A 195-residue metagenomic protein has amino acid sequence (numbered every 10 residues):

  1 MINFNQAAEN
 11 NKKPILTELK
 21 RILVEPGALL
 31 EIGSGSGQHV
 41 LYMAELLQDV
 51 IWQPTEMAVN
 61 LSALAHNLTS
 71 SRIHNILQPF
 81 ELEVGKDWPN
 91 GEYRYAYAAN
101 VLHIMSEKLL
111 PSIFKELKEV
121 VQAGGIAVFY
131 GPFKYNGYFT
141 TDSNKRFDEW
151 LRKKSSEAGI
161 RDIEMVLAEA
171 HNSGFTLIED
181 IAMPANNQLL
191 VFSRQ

Functional and structural regions predicted by a protein language model:
M1-E25: Class I SAM-dependent methyltransferase Rossmann-like catalytic core, especially the SAM/SAH-binding loop
L30, Q38-K86: Class I SAM-dependent methyltransferase SAM/SAH-binding core
G35: Conserved glycine-rich SAM-binding loop
W88-A96: A short acidic, Gly/Pro-enriched loop at the edge of an enzyme's catalytic core that lines a small-molecule cofactor
M105-L117: A short, conserved alpha-helix within the catalytic core of class I
G124-F133: Conserved beta-strand signature within the Rossmann-like core of class I S-adenosyl-L-methionine
E157-G174: Short alpha-helix
F175-Q195: Core SAM-dependent methyltransferase catalytic element
